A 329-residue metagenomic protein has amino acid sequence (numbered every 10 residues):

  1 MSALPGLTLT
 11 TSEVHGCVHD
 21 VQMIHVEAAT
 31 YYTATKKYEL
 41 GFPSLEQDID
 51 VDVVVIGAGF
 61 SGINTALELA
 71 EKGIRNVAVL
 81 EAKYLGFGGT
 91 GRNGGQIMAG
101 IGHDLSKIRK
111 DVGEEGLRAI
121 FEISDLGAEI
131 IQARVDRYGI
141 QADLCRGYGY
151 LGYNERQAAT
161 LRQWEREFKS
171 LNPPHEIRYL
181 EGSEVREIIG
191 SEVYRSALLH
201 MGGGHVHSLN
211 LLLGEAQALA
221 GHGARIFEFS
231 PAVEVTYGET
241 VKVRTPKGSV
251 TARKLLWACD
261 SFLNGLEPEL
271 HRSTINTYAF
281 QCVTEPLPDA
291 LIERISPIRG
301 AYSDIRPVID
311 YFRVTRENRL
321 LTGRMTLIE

Functional and structural regions predicted by a protein language model:
A3-V53, E71-R75: Extreme N-terminal leader/targeting segments of oxidoreductases
D20-A29, T33-T35, H103-R109, A133-G147 (+1 more regions): Flavin (FAD/FMN) cofactor-binding and adjacent substrate-gating region of FAD-dependent oxidoreductase domains
V53-V79: N-terminal Rossmann-like FAD-binding beta1-loop-alpha1 element of flavoenzymes
I56, A99, W257-A258: Redox-cofactor binding/interface segments in oxidoreductases and associated redox assembly factors
E68, L85-D143, A159-L171, E293: Conserved FAD-binding subdomain of flavin-dependent enzymes
E129, R137-C145, A232-T240, G248-D289 (+1 more regions): Active-site substrate-recognition segment that forms the wall of the catalytic cavity or substrate channel
V193-R253: Helical element adjacent to the flavin cofactor pocket in flavoenzyme catalytic cores
